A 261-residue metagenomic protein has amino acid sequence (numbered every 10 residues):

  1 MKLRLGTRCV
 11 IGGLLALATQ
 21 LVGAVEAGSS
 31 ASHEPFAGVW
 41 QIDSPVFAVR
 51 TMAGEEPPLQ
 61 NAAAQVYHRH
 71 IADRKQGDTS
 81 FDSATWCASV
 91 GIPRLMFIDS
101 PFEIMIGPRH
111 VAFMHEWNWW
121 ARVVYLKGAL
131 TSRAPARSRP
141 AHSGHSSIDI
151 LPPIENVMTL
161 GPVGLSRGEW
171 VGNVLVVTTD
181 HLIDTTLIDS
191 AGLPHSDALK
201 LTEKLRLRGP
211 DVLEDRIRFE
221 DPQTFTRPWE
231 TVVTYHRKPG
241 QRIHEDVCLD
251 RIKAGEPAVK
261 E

Functional and structural regions predicted by a protein language model:
M1-T7: N-terminal secretory signal peptides that target proteins for export/translocation
C9-V22: Bacterial N-terminal signal peptides
G23-E261: PEST-like low-complexity, intrinsically disordered acidic/proline/serine-rich tracts that flank trafficking/processing
